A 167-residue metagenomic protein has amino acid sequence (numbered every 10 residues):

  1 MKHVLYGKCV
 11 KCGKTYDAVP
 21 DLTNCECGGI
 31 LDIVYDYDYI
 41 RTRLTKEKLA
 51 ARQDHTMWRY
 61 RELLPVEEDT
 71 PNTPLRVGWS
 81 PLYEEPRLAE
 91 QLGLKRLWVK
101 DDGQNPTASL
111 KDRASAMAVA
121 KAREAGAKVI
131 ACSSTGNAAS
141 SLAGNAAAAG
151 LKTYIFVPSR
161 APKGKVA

Functional and structural regions predicted by a protein language model:
M1-A167: PLP-dependent amino-acid enzyme catalytic core
